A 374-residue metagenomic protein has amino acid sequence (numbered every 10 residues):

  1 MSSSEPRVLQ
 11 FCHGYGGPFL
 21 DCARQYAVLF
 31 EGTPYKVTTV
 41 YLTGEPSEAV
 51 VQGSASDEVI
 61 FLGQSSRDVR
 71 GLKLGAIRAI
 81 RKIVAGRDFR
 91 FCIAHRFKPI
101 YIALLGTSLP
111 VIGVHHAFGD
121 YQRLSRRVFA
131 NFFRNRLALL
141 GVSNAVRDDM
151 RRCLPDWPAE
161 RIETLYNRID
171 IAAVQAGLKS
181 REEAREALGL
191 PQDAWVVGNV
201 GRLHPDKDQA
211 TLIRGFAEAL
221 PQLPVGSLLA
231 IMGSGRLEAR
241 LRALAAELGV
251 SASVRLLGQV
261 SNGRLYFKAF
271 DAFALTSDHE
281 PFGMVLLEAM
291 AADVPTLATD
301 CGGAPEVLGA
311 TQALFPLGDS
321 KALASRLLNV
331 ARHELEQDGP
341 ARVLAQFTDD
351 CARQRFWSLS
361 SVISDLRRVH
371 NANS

Functional and structural regions predicted by a protein language model:
Q10-G75: N-terminal strand-loop element at the rim of the active site of nucleotide-sugar-dependent glycosyltransferases
G17-V28, W195, N199-L220, R236-A243 (+1 more regions): A conserved mid-protein helix/loop that constitutes part of the nucleotide-sugar donor-binding site
I93-I100, H115: Short His-centered aromatic/hydrophobic patch
I112-V142: A conserved, positively charged/aromatic
A145, R168: Carbohydrate-associated surface elements
Q259, D278: Aromatic "clamp/platform" in nucleotide-sugar-dependent glycosyltransferases that forms part of the donor/acceptor
P295-A298: Short hydrophobic beta-strand element within catalytic cores of glycosyltransferases and related nucleotide-activated
A310-S320, L328-E334: Conserved acidic donor-binding segment of nucleotide-sugar-dependent glycosyltransferases
